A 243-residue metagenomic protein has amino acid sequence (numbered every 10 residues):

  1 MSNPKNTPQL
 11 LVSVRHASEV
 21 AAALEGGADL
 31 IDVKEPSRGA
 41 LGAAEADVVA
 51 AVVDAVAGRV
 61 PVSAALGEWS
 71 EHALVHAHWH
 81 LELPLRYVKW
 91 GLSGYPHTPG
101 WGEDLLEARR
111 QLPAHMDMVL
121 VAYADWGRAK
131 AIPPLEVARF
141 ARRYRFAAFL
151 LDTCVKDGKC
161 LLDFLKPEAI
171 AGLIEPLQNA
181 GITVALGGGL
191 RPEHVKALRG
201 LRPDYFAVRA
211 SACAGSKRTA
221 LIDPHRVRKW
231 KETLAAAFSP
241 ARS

Functional and structural regions predicted by a protein language model:
P8-D29: N-terminal basic/disordered segments at the start of proteins
A17, A40-V56: Glycine-rich, positively charged N-terminal anion/phosphate-binding segment
V20, V49, L74-H78, A138 (+3 more regions): Generic hydrophobic/aromatic pocket-lining and core-packing "Φ" positions
A23, V52, F149, L198 (+1 more regions): Conserved, mostly hydrophobic/aromatic
L30-L41, L83-H97, A148-G158, L201-V227: Glycine-rich phosphate-binding active-site loops on the catalytic face of alpha/beta enzymes
A46-V53, H97-R109, V208-S243: C-terminal helical cap(s) of enzyme catalytic domains, especially alpha/beta-barrels
A55-L162, G172, P176-T183: Conserved anion-binding
C160-L165, P192-G200: Active-site-adjacent loop and "lid" segments of alpha/beta metabolic enzymes
